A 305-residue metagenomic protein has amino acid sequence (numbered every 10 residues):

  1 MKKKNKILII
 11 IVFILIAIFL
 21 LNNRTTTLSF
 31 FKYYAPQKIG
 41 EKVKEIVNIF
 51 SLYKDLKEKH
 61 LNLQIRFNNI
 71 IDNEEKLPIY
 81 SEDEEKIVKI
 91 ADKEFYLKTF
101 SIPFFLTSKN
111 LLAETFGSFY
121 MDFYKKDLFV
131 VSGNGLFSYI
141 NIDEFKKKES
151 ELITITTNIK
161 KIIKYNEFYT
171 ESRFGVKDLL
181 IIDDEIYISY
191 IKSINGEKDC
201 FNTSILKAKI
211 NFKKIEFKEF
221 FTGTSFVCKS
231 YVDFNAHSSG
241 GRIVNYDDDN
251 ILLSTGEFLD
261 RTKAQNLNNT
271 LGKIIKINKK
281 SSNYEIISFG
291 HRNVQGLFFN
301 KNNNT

Functional and structural regions predicted by a protein language model:
M1-I16, N22-N23: N-terminal Sec-pathway targeting helices
K2-I9, K38, E58, N202 (+1 more regions): Asparagine-rich low-complexity intrinsically disordered tracts
F13-F19, I39, H60-L63, I243 (+2 more regions): Short low-polarity hydrophobic stretches
L15-L52: Membrane-interface motif at the C-terminal end of an N-terminal transmembrane signal
D55-T262, G296-F299, N303-T305: Acidic, Gly/Ser/Thr-rich repeat motifs that build Ca2+-stabilized beta-propeller blades
D248, K279-K280: Short loop segments at secondary-structure junctions
Q265-I277, N283-T305: Loop-centered beta-sheet repeat module
